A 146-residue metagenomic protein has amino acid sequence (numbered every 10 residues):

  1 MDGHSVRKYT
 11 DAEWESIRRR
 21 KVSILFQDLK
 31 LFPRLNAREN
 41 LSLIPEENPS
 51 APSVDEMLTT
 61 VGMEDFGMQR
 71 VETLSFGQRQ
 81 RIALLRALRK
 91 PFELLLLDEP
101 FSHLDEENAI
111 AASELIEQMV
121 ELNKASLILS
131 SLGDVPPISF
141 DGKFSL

Functional and structural regions predicted by a protein language model:
S5, A51-F66: Conserved ABC ATPase "signature" region
S5-S23: ABC ATPase NBD coupling module
R19-V22, Q27-F32, G133: Catalytic "switch" loops of ABC-type ATPases
D28, R34-E47: Q-loop/switch helix immediately C-terminal to the Walker
R70-L74, Q78: Conserved ABC ATPase signature
L84: Hydrophobic anchor residue at the start of the ABC signature
L95-E99: Catalytic Walker B motif of ABC-type/P-loop ATPase nucleotide-binding domains
